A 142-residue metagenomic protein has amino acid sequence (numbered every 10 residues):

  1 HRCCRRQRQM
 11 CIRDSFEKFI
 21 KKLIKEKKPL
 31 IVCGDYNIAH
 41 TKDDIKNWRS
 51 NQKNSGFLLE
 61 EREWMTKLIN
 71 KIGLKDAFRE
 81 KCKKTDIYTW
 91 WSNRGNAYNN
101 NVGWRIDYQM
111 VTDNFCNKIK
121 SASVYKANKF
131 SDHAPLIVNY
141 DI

Functional and structural regions predicted by a protein language model:
H1-I12: Single conserved hydrophobic/aromatic residue that forms the stacking wall/gate of nucleotide- or nucleobase-binding
R2, N100-V102, F130: A generic structural micro-feature
R8, I106, D132-L136: Change "...and in nucleic-acid phosphodiester-cleaving endonucleases..." to "...and in nucleic-acid processing enzymes
S15-V102, I106: Metal-dependent phosphoesterases centered on the DNase I-like endonuclease/exonuclease/phosphatase
R79, S121-V124: Hydrophobic/anchoring residues in structured secondary elements
M110: Hydrophobic alpha-helical positions that pack around
F115-K118: Short helix-loop capping/hinge motifs at secondary-structure junctions, enriched in acidic/polar residues
S123-I142: Surface polyanion/phosphate-binding segment centered on an Asp-His-Pro turn
